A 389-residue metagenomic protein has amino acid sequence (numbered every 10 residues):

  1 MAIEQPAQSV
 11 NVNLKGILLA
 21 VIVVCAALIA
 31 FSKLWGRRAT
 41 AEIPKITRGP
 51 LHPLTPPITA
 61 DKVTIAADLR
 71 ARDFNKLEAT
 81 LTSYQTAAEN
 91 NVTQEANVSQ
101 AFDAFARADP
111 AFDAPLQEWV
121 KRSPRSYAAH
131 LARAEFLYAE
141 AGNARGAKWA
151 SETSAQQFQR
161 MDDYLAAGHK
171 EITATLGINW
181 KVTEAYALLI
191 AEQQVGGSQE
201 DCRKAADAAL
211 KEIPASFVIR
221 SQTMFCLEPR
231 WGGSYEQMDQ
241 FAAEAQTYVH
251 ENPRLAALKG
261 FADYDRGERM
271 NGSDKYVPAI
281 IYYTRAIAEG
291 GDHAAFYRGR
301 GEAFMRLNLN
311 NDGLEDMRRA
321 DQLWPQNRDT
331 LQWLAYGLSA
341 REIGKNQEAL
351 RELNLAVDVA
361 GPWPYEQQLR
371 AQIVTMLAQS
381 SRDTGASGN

Functional and structural regions predicted by a protein language model:
M1-V10: Juxtamembrane low-complexity tails/linkers enriched in Ser/Thr-Pro and polybasic
S9-V21: N-terminal Sec-pathway targeting helices
L18-A30: Hydrophobic membrane-insertion alpha-helices, especially the h-region of bacterial N-terminal signal peptides
A30-T40: Hydrophobic single-pass membrane-insertion segments
P56, A60-D68, N75, T82-R125 (+3 more regions): Short coil/linker segments at helix-helix boundaries
A129, V182-A185, I219, L255 (+3 more regions): TPR alpha-solenoid repeat register
L131-R133, L189, T223, K259 (+4 more regions): Residue-level signature of tetratricopeptide-repeat
E244-T247, L350, L355-N389: Terminal, low-structured helical/coil segments at or just beyond the last alpha-helical repeat
